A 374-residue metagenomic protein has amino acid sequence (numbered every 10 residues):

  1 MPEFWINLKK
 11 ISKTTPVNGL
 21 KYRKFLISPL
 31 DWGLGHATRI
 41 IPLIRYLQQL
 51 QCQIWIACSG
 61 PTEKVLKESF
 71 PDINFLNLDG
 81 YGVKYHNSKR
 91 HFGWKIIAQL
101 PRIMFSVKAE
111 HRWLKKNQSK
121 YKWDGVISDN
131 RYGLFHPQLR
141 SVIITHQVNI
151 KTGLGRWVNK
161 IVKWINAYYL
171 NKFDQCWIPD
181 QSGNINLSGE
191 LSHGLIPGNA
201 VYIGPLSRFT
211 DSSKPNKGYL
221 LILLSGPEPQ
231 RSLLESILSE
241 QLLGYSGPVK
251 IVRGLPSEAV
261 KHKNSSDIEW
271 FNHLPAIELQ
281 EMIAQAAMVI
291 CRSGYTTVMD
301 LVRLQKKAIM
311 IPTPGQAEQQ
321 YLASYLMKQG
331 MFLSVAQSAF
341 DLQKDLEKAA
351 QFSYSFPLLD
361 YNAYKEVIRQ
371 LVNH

Functional and structural regions predicted by a protein language model:
L20-K24, D31, Q49-L100, E269: Conserved nucleotide-sugar phosphate-binding/catalytic loop shared by glycosyltransferases and other
P29-I41, P229-S232: A short, glycine/small-residue-rich beta-strand->loop->alpha-helix junction that serves as a flexible
I44, G204-M288: Donor-nucleotide binding loops and adjacent catalytic segments primarily of GT-B fold Leloir glycosyltransferases
H91-G133: Conserved nucleotide-sugar donor-binding subdomain of glycosyltransferases
A98-I103, M331-H374: Leloir-type glycosyltransferase catalytic cores
P137-G153: Active-site proximal beta-strand in glycosyltransferases
T152-P229, R253-P256: A nucleotide-sugar donor-handling region in carbohydrate enzymes
L279-Y321: A donor-sugar binding/catalytic signature common to diverse glycosyltransferases and related nucleotide-sugar
